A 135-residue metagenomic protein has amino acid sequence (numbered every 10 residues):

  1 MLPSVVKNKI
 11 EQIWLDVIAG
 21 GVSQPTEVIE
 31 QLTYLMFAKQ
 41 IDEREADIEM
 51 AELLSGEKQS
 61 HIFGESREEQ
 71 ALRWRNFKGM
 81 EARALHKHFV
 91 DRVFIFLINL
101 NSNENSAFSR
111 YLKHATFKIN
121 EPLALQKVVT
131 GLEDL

Functional and structural regions predicted by a protein language model:
M1-L135: Non-catalytic, mostly N-terminal accessory regions of nucleic-acid modification and defense proteins
